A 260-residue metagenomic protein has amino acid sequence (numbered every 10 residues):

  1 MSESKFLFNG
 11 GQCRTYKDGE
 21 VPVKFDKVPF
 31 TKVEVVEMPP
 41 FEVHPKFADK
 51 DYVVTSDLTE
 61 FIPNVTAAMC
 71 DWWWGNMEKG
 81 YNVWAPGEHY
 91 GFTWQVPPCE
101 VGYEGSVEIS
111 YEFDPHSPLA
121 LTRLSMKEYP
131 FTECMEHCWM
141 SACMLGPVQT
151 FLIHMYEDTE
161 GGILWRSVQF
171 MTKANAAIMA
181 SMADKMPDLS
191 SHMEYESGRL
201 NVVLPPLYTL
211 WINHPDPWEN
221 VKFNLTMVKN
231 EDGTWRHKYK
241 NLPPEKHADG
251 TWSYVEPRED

Functional and structural regions predicted by a protein language model:
M1-F6, V255-D260: Eukaryotic N-terminal targeting leaders
S4-E100: Hydrophobic ligand-binding cavity/cleft-lining segments
F47-Y52, P86-H89, F170-A183, K240: Structured surface interface patches that mediate subunit assembly and partner/cofactor docking
N82-P147, G250, Y254: Glycine-rich portal/gate segments that line the openings of hydrophobic small-molecule binding cavities
H137-G198: Beta-strand/loop substructures that line and gate deep hydrophobic ligand-binding cavities in soluble
G162-L164, G250, Y254-E259: Catalytic domains of carbohydrate-active enzymes that cleave complex glycans
M171-R236: A conserved amphipathic terminal alpha-helix motif
W235-H237, P244-K246, W252-E256: Short linear proline/tyrosine/threonine-rich motifs used for host-factor recruitment and membrane trafficking/assembly
